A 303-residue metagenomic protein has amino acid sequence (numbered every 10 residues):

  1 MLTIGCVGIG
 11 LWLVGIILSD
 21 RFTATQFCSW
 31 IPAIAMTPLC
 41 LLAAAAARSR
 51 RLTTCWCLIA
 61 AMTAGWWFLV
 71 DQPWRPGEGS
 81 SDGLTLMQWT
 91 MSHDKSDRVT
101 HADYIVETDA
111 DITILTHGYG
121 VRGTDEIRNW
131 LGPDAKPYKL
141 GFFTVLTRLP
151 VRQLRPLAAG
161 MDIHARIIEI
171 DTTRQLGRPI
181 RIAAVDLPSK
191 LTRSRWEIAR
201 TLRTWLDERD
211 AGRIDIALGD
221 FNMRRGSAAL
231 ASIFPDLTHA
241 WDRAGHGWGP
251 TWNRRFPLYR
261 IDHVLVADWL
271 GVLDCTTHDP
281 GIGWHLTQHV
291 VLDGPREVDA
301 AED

Functional and structural regions predicted by a protein language model:
M1-I127, R296-V298: N-terminal, active-site-proximal structural segment of metallo-dependent hydrolase catalytic domains
L86, S92-V106, H117-D303: Soluble catalytic domains of enzymes that build or remodel membrane lipids, polysaccharides, and related
